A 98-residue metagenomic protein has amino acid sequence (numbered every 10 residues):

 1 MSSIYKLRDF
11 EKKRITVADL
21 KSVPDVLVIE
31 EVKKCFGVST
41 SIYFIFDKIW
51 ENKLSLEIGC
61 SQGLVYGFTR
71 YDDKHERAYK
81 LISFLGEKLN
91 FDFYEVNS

Functional and structural regions predicted by a protein language model:
M1-S98: Acidic (Asp/Glu-rich) sequence patches and key acidic residues that form negatively charged surfaces used
